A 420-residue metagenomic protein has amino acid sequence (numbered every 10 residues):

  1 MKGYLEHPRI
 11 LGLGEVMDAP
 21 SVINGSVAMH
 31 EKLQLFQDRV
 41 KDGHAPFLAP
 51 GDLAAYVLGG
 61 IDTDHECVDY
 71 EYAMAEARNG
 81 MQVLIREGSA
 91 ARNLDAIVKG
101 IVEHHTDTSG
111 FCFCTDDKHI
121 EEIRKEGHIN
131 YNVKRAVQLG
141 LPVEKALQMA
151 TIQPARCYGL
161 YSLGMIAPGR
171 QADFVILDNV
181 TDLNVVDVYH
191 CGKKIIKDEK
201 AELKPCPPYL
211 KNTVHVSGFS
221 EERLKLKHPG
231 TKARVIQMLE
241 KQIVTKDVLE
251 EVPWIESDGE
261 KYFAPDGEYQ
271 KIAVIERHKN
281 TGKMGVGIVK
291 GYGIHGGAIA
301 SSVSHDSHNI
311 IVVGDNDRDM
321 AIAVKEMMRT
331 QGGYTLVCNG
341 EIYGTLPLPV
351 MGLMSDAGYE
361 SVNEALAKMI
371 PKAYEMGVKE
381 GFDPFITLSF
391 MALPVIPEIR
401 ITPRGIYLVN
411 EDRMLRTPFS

Functional and structural regions predicted by a protein language model:
M1-G14, P20-I85, R92-F113, E122-Q138 (+2 more regions): Histidine/acidic residue-rich metal-binding segments in metalloenzymes
E15, E87, H190: Active-site donor-binding loop signature of nucleotide-sugar glycosyltransferases
A19-P20, D317: Gly/Ser/Thr-rich loops at beta-strand to alpha-helix junctions that form or flank small-molecule/cofactor-binding
V68, G88-S89, V180, D315: Structured loop/turn residues at secondary-structure junctions
S89-A91, Q153-P154: Acidic, glycine-rich active-site loops and adjacent beta-strand->loop/helix elements that engage anionic groups
D116: Active-site glycine-centered loops adjacent to acidic/histidine catalytic or metal-binding residues that shape
H119: Short active-site segment of divalent metal-dependent hydrolases/proteases that encodes the spacing between
R124-G140, E144-S420: Active-site microenvironment of metallo-dependent hydrolases
